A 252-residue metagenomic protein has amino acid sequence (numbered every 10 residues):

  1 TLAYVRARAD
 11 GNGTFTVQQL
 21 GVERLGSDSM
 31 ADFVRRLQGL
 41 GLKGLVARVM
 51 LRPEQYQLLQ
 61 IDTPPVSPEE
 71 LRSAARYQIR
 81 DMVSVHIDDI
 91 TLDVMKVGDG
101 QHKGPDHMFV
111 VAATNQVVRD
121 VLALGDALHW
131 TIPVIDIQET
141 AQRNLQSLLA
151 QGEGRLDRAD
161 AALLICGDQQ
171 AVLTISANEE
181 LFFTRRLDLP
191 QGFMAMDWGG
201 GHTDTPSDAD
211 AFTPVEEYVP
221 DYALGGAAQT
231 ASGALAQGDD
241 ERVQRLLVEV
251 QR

Functional and structural regions predicted by a protein language model:
T1-R252: Hydrophobic/aromatic-enriched cytosolic interaction surfaces used to assemble or bind macromolecules
